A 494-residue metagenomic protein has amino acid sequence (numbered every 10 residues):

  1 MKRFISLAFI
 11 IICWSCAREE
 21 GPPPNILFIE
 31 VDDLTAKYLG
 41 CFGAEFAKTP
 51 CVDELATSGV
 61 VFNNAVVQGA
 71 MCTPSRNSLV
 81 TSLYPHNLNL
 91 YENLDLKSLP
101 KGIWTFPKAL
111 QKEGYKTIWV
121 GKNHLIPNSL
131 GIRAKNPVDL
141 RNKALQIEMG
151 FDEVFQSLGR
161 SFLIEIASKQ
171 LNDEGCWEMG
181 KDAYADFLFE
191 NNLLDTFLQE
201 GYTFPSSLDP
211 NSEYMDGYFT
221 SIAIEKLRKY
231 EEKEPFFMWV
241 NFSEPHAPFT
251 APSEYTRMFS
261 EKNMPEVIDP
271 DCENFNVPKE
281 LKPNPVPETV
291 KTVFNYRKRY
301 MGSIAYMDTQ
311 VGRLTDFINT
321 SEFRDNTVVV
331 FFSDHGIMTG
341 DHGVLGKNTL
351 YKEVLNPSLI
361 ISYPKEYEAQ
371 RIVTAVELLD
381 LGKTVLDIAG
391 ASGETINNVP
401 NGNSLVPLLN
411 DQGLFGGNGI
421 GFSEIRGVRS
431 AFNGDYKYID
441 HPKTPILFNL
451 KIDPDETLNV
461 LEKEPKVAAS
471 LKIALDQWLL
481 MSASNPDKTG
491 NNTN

Functional and structural regions predicted by a protein language model:
K2, C16-I439, D455-I473: Formylglycine-dependent sulfatase
F4-C13: Sec-dependent N-terminal signal peptides
L7, G402-L405, A483-N485: Compositionally biased regions
L447-F448: Short hydrophobic beta-strand that contains or immediately precedes a catalytic carboxylate
D476-L479: A short N-terminal helical cap/helix-turn-helix that marks the beginning of AMP-binding/adenylate-forming
S484-N494: Short, charged, surface-exposed hinge/linker loops at domain edges that act as mobile lids or interdomain connectors
